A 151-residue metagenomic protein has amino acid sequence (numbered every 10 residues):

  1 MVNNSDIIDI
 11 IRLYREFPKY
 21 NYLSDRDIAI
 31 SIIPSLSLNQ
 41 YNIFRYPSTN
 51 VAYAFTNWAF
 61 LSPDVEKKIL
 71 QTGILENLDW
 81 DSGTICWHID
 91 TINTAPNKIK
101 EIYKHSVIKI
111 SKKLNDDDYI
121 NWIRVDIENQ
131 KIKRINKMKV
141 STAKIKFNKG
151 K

Functional and structural regions predicted by a protein language model:
M1-D79: Non-catalytic substrate-recognition and accessory regions of acyl/acetyltransferase enzymes
V65-T142: Acyl-donor binding region in acyl/amide transferases
F147-K151: Extended, charge-rich low-complexity interaction segments
